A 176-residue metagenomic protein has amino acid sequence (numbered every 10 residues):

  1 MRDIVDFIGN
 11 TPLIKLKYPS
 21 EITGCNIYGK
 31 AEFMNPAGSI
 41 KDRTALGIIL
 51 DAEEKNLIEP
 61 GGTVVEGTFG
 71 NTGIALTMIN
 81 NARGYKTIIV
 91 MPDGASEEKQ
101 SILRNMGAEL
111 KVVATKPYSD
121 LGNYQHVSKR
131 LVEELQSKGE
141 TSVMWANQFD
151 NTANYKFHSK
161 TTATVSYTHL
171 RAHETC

Functional and structural regions predicted by a protein language model:
M1-E59: Positively charged, low-complexity intrinsically disordered leader regions
E21, E54, A108, T115 (+3 more regions): Generic secondary-structure signature for well-ordered alpha-helical cores
G29-A31, K111-A114, W145-F149: Short beta-strands and strand-loop turn motifs
M34-I48, G122-N123, N147-S166: A glycine-rich, Thr/Ser-enriched phosphate-binding loop motif common to dinucleotide/cofactor-binding enzymes
N35-M91: Active-site cofactor/substrate anionic-group-binding motifs, chiefly glycine- and Lys/Arg-rich phosphate-binding loops
T72-E133: Active-site-proximal loop->helix
H169-C176: Single conserved hydrophobic/aromatic residue that forms the stacking wall/gate of nucleotide- or nucleobase-binding
